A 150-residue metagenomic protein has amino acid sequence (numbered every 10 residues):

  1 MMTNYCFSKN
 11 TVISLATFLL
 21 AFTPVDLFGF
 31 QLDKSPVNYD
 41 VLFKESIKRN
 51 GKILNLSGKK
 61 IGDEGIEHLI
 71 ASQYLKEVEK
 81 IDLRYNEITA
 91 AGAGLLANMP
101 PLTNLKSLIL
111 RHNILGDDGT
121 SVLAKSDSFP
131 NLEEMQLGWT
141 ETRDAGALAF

Functional and structural regions predicted by a protein language model:
M2-L15: Bacterial N-terminal signal peptides that target proteins for export
S14-T23: Bacterial N-terminal signal peptides
V25-K59: The feature captures the LRR N-terminal capping module
R49, Q73-K76, P100-T103, D127-P130: Inter-repeat linker/turn residues at the boundaries of leucine-rich repeats
L54-L56, I81-L83, L105-L110, M135-L137: Conserved hydrophobic beta-strand positions in leucine-rich repeat
L69-S72, L96-M99, L123-S126, F150: Hydrophobic anchor residues at the C-terminal helix/turn of individual leucine-rich repeat
